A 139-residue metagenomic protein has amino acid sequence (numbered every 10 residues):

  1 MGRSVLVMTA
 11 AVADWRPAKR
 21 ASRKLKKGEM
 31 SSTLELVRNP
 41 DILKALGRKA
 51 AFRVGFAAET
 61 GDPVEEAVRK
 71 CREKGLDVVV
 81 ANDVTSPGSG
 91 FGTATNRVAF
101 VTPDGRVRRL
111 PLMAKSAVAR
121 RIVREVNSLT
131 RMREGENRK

Functional and structural regions predicted by a protein language model:
M1-G88, A99, R108: Glycine-rich phosphate/dinucleotide-binding loop and adjoining beta-alpha-beta core of small-molecule
M1-R3, L76, D83, G88-K139: Small-residue (G/A/S/T)-rich helix-start motifs and N-terminal tracts that mark the onset
